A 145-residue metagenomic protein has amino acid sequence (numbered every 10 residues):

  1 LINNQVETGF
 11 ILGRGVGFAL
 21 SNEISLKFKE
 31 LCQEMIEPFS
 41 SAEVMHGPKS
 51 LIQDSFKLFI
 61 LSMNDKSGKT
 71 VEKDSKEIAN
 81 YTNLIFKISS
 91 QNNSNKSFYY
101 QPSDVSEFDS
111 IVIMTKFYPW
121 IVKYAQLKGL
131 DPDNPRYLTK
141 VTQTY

Functional and structural regions predicted by a protein language model:
L1-Y145: A SIS-like phosphosugar-recognition module
